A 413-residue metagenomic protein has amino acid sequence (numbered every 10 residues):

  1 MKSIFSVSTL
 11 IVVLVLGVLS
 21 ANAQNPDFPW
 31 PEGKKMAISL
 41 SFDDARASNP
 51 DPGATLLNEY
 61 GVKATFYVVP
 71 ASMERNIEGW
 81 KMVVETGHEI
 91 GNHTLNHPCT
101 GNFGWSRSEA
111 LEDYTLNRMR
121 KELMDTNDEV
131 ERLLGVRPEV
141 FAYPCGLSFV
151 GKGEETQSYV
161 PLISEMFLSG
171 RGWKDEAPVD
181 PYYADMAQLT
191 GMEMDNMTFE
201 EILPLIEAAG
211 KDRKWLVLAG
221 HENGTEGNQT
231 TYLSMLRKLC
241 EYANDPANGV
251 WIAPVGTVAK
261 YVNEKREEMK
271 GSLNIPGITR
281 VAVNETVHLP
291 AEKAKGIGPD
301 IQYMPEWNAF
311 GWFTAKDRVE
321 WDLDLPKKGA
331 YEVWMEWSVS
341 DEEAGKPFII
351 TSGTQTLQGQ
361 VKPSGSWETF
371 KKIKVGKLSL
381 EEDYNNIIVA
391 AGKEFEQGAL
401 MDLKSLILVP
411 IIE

Functional and structural regions predicted by a protein language model:
S8-G17: Bacterial N-terminal signal peptides
L19-A23: Sec/Tat signal peptide C-region and signal peptidase I cleavage site
Q24-N49: Boundary/entry segment of secreted carbohydrate-active catalytic domains
N25-E32, S72-R75, F167-Y182, L203 (+2 more regions): C-terminal domain-boundary segment and adjacent tail
A37-S41, A64-V68, E89-N92, P138-Y143 (+4 more regions): Structural recognition of the beta-strand scaffold that forms the well-ordered cores of secreted hydrolase catalytic
P52, E74-R75, G101-I202: Catalytic domains of cell-wall/extracellular-matrix polysaccharide-remodeling enzymes, centered on de-N-acetylation
A54-Y60, M73-L95, I163-S164, A177-Y183 (+2 more regions): Acidic (Asp/Glu)-rich catalytic clusters
G271-E413: Extracytoplasmic
